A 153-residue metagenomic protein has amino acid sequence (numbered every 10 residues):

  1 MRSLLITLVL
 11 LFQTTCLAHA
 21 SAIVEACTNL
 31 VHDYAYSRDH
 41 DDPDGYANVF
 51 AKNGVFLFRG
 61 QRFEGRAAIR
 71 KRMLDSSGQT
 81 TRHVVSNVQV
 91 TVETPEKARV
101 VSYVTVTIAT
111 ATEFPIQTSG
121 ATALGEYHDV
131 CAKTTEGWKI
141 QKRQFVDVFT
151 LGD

Functional and structural regions predicted by a protein language model:
L4-F12: Sec-dependent N-terminal signal peptides
F12-D44, N48-K52: Short, low-complexity N-terminal intrinsically disordered segments enriched in polar/charged residues
E25, T80-T81, G120-T122: Transmembrane beta-barrel outer-membrane domains
R38, F50, V104-V106, Q144-D147: Short beta-strand segments enriched in hydrophobic/aromatic residues within well-folded beta-rich domains
P43-T107: A solvent-exposed, acidic/Ser-Thr-rich amphipathic alpha-helical stretch
K97-R99, T122-D153: Short beta-strand edge/turn micro-motifs at domain boundaries
P115-I116: Extracellular loop and loop/strand-boundary signature of outer-membrane beta-barrel proteins
